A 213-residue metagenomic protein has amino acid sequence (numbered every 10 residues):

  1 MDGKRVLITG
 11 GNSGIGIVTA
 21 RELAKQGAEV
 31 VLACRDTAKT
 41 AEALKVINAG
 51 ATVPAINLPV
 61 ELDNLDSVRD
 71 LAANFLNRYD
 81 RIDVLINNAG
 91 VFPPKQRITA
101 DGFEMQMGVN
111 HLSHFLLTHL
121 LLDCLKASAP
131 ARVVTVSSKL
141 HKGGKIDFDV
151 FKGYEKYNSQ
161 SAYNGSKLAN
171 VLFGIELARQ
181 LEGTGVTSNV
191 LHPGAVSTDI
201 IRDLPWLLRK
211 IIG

Functional and structural regions predicted by a protein language model:
R5, N12-G14: Conserved glycine-rich cofactor-binding loop
G14-V18, F92: NAD(P)H-binding Rossmann-fold N-terminus in SDR/SDR-like oxidoreductases, specifically the glycine-rich beta1-alpha1
L23: Aromatic pocket-lining residues of Rossmann-like dinucleotide-binding sites
Q26-E42: Conserved glycine-rich Rossmann-like NAD(P)H-binding loop of the short-chain dehydrogenase/reductase
T37, N57-A73: The beta1-alpha1 cofactor-binding region of Rossmann-like NAD(H)/NADP(H)-dependent oxidoreductases
A51-A55, N74-N87, P93-I98: A glycine-rich helix->loop->beta "capping" turn within Rossmann-like NAD(P)(H)-dependent oxidoreductase domains
G90-A100, E104-M107, K126-V186, H192-I212: Catalytic loop of short-chain dehydrogenase/reductase
H111-L112: Ankyrin-repeat alpha-helix packing hotspot
